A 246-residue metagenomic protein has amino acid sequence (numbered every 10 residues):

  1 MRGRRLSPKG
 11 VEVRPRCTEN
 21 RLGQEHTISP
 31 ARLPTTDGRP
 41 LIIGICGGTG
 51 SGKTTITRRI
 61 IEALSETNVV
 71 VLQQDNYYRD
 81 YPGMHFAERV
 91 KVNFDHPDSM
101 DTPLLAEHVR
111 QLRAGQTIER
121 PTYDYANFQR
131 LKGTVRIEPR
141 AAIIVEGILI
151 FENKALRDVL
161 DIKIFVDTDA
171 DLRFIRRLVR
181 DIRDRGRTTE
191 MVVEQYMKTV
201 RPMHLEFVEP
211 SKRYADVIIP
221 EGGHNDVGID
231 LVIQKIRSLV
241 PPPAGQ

Functional and structural regions predicted by a protein language model:
R2-S7, R14-C17, R21-P34, E138-P139 (+2 more regions): NTP-dependent small-molecule kinase module
G48: P-loop (Walker A) phosphate-binding loop of NTP-binding proteins
K53: Conserved lysine of the Walker
I56: Hydrophobic positions on the alpha1 helix immediately C-terminal to the Walker A/P-loop
T67-P82: Short beta-strand-centered segment that lines the nucleotide-binding/catalytic pocket of NTP-utilizing
G83-Y125: Conserved nucleotide-sensing/catalytic segment adjacent to the nucleotide-binding pocket in NTP-handling enzymes
L131-R185: ATP-dependent NMP and nucleoside kinases share a basic, alpha-helical "lid"
